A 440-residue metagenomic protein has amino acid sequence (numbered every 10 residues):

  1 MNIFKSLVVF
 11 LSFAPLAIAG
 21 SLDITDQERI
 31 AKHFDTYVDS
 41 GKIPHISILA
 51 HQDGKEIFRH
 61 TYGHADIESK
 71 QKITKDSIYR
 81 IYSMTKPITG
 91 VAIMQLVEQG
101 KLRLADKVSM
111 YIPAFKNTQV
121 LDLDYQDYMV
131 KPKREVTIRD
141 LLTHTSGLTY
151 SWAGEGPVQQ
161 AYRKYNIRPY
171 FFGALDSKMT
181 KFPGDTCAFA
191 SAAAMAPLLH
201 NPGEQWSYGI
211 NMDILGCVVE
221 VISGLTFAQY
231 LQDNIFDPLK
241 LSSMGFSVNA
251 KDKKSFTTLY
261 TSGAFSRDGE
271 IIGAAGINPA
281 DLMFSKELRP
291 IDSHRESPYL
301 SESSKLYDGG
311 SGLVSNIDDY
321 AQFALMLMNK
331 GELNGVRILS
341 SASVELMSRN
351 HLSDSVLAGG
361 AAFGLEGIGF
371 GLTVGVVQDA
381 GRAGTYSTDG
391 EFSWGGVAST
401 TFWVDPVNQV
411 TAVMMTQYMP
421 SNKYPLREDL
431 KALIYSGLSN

Functional and structural regions predicted by a protein language model:
S6-P15: Bacterial N-terminal signal peptides
A17-S21: Boundary at the C-terminal end of the N-terminal hydrophobic targeting segment
L22-I81, K101-R103, N117-D124, Y424 (+1 more regions): Short, conserved catalytic-motif segment at the N-terminal edge
A31-F34, G54, R80-V108, M212-E220 (+2 more regions): Active-site SXXK
H51, S109-T118, E345: Acidic helix-start/capping segments at beta-turn-to-alpha-helix junctions
Q119-T385: Short, surface-exposed loop or secondary-structure junction motifs that flank catalytic or metal-binding residues
T401-W403, Q409-Y418: Short, well-ordered beta-strand elements
P420-N440: Generic C-terminus detector
